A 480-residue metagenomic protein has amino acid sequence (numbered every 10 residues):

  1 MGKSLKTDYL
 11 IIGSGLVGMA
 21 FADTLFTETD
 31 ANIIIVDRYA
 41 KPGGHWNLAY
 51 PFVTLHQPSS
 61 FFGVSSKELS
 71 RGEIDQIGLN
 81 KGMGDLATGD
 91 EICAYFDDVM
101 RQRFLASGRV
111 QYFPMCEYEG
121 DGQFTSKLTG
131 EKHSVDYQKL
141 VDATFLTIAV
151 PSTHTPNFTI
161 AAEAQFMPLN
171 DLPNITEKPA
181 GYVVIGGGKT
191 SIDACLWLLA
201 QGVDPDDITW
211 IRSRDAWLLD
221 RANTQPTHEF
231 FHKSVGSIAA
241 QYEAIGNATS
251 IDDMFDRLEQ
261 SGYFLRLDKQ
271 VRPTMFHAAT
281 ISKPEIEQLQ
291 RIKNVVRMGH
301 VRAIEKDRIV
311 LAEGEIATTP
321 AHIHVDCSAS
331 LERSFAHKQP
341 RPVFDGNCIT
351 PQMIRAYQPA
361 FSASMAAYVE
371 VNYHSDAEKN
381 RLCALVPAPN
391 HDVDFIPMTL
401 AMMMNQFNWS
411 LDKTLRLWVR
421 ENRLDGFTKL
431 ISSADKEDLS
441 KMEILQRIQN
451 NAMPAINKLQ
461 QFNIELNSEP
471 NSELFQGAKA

Functional and structural regions predicted by a protein language model:
M1-Y9, T27-A31, T144-P173, I456-K479: Extreme N-terminal leader/targeting segments of oxidoreductases
K6-I35, V183-Q201: N-terminal Rossmann-like FAD-binding beta1-loop-alpha1 element of flavoenzymes
L10-I12, H133-A149, Y182-I185, T319-L331: Short hydrophobic core segments
R38-Y95, I211-L267: Glycine-rich active-site loop/strand segments that organize a redox cofactor
Q76-V150, H277-A278, E285-L311, Q449-A452 (+2 more regions): Feature captures the FAD/FMN-dependent oxidoreductase FAD-binding
G82, T88, Y95, T144-G202 (+2 more regions): Glycine-rich dinucleotide-binding loop and its adjacent helix/turn
L196, V295-M298, R302-D438, A478: Glycine-enriched catalytic-core subsegment of oxygenase/oxidase enzymes
L199-E305, C348-F361, T414: Dinucleotide-binding/catalytic capping subdomain of oxidoreductase cores
